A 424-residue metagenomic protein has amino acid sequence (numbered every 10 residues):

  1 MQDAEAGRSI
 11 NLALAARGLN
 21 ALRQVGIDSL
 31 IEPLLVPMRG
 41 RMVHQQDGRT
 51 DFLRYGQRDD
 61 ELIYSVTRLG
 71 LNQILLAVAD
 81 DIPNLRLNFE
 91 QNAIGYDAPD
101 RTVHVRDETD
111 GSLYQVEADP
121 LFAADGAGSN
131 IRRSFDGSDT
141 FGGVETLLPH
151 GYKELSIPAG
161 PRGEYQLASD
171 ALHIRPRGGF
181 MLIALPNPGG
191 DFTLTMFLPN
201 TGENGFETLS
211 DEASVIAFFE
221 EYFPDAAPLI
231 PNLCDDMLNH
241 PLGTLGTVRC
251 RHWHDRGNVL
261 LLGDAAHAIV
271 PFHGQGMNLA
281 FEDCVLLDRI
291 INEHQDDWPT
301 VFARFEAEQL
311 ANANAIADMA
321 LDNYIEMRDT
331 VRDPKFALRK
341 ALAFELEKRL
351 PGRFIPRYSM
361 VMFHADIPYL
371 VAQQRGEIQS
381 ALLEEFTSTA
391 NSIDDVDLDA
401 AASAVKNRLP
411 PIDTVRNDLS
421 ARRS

Functional and structural regions predicted by a protein language model:
Q2, N130-I131, A268-V270: Catalytic P-loop NTPase motifs of RecA-like helicase/translocase cores
D3, G7-V78: Active-site-adjacent segment of FAD-dependent monooxygenases/related oxidoreductases
A6-S9, G205-S210, F272-G276: Short, solvent-exposed loop/turn segments at secondary-structure boundaries
P33-P37, F223-L238, Q295-R304, A313-D318: Acidic/histidine metal-binding catalytic segments
A77, I82, Q91-G95, D100-L245 (+1 more regions): Conserved FAD-binding catalytic core of PHBH/FMO-like flavoproteins
R86-N88: General small-molecule cofactor/ligand-binding pocket signal
F122-A123, L155, P241-R332, P368 (+1 more regions): Conserved mid-domain beta->alpha element of the FAD-binding
R289-S424: C-terminal helical "tail/cap" subdomain of flavin- and related membrane-associated enzymes
